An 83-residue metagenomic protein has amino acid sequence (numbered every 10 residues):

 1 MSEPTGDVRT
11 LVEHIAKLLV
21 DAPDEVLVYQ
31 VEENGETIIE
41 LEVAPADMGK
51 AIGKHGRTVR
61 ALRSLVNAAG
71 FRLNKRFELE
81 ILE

Functional and structural regions predicted by a protein language model:
M1-M48, L65-E83: RNA-contacting regions in translation and RNA-metabolism proteins, encompassing KH/S1 modules where present
V26, G53, L62: Residue-level signature of catalytic and energy-coupling elements of molecular machines, predominantly ATP/GTP-dependent
M48, I52-H55: Short glycine-rich loop/turn motifs that provide flexible caps or phosphate-binding loops at active sites
T58-V59: An amphipathic, aromatic/His-enriched active-site/gating alpha helix that lines ligand/cofactor pockets
